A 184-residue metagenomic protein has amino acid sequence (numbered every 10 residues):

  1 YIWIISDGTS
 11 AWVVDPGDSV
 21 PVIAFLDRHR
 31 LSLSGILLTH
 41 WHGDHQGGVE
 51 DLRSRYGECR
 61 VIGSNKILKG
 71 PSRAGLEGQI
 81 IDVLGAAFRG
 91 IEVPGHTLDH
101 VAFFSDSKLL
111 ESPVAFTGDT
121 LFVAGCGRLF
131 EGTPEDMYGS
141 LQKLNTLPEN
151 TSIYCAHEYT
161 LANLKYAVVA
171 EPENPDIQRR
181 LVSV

Functional and structural regions predicted by a protein language model:
Y1-L31, F103-G118: Conserved beta-strand hairpin/beta-sheet module of binuclear metal-dependent hydrolase folds, prominently
I4-S6, I80-L110, V114, T146: Core dinuclear metal-dependent hydrolase active-site scaffold
V14, S34-H42, R60-N65, V93-G95 (+2 more regions): Active-site neighborhood of phospho(di)ester-bond hydrolases with catalytic His/Asp-centered motifs
S19-G63: Active-site metal-binding motif and surrounding structural segment of the metallo-beta-lactamase
V20, W41-G47, L68-P71, L98-H100 (+2 more regions): Active-site environment of divalent metal-dependent phosphoester hydrolases
A74-L76: Short acidic-hydrophobic, aromatic-tinged amphipathic segments that line or gate anion-handling sites
A115-T117, L121-R128, P134-L147: Internal catalytic or translocation cores that form aromatic/hydrophobic pockets or channels for amphipathic metabolites
D136-V184: Divalent-metal (often Zn2+) His-rich catalytic cores of metallo-beta-lactamase-fold enzymes
